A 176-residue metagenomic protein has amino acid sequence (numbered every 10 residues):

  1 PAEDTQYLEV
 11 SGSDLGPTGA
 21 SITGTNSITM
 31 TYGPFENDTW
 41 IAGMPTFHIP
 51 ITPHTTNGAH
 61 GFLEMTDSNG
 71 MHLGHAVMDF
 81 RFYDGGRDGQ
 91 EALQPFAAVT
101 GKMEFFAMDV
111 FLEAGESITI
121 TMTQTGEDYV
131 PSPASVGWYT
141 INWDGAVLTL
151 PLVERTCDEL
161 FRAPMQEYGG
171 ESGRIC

Functional and structural regions predicted by a protein language model:
P1-C176: Glycine/threonine-rich phosphate-binding loop and adjacent beta-strand/alpha-helix elements that clamp
